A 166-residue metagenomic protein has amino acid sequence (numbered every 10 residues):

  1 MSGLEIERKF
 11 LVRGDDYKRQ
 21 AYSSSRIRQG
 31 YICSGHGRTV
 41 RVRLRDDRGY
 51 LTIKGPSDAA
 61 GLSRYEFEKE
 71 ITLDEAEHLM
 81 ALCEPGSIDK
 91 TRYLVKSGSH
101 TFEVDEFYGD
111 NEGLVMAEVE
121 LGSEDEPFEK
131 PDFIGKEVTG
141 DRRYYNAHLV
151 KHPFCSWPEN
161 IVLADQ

Functional and structural regions predicted by a protein language model:
M1-Q166: Phosphate-end processing signature that detects enzymes handling 5′-triphosphorylated RNA and polyphosphate
